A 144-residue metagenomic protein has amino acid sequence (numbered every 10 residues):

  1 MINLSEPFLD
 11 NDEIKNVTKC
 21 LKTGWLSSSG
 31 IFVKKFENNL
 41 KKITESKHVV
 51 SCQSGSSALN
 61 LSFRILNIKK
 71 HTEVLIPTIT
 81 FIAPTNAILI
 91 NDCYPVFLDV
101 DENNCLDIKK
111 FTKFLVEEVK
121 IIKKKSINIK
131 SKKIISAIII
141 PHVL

Functional and structural regions predicted by a protein language model:
M1-S27: N-terminal "arm"/small-domain region of PLP-dependent enzymes with the aminotransferase-like
S29-E73, A87, F97, K120-K125: Phosphate-binding glycine-rich loop
S51, I76, A137-P141: A short beta-strand submotif of the Rossmann-like class I SAM-dependent methyltransferase core that lines
P77-T78, F97-D101: Short beta->alpha connector loops at strand-helix junctions that form conserved, small/polar/Pro-enriched
T80-T85: Conserved coil-to-alpha-helix start sites within the AMP-binding
D92: Structured binding elements
N103-L144: Active-site phosphate-binding strand-loop segment of PLP-dependent enzymes
